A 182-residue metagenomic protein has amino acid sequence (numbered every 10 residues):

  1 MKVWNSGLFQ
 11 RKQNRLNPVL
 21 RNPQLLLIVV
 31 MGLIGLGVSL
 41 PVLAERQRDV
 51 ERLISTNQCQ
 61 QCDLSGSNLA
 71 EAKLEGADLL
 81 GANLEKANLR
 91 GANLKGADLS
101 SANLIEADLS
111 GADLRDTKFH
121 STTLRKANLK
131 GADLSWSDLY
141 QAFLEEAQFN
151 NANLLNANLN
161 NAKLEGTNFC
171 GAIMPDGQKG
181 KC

Functional and structural regions predicted by a protein language model:
M1-L20: N-terminal secretory signal peptides that target proteins for export/translocation
N5-S6, Q24-V30: Sec-dependent signal peptide recognition, specifically the positively charged N-region followed immediately by
V19-N22, K163: Short, low-complexity patches enriched in S/T/P/G
M31-G32, V42: Cleavable N-terminal signal peptides
L43-C182: Tandem repeat scaffolds
